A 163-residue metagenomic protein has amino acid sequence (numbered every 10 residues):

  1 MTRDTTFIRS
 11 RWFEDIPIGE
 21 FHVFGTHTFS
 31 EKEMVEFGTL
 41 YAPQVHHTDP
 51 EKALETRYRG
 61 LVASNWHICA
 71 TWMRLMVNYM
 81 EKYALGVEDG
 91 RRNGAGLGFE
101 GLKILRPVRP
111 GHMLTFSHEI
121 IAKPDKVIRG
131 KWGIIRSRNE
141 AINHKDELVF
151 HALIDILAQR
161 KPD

Functional and structural regions predicted by a protein language model:
M1-I18, I104-D163: HotDog/MaoC-like acyl-thioester-processing domains
T2-L97, P162-D163: Hot-dog-fold acyl-thioester-processing enzymes
A95-E100, F116: Short beta-strand or tight-loop elements that sit immediately N-terminal to catalytic metal-binding acidic residues
